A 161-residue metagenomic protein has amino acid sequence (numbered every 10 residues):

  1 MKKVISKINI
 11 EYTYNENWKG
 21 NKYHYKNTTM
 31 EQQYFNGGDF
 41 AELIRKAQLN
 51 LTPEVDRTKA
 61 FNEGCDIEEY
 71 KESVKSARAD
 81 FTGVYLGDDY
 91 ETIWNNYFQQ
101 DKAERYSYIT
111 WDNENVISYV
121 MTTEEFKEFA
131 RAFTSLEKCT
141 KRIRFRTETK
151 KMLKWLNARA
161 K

Functional and structural regions predicted by a protein language model:
M1-Y70, V74-K161: Nucleic-acid endonuclease domains
